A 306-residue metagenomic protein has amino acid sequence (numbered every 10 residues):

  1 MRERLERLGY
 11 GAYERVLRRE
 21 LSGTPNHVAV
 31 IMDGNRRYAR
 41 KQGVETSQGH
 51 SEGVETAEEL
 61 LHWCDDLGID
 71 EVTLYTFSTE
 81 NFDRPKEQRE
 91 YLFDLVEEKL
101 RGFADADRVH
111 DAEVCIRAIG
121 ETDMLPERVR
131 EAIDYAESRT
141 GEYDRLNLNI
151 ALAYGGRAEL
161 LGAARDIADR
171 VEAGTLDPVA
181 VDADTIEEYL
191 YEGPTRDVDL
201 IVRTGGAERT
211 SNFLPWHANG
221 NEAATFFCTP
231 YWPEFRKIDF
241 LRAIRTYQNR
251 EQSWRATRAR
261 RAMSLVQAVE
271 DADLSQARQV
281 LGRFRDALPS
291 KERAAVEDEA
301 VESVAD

Functional and structural regions predicted by a protein language model:
M1-D306: Flexible, compositionally biased loop and terminal segments
